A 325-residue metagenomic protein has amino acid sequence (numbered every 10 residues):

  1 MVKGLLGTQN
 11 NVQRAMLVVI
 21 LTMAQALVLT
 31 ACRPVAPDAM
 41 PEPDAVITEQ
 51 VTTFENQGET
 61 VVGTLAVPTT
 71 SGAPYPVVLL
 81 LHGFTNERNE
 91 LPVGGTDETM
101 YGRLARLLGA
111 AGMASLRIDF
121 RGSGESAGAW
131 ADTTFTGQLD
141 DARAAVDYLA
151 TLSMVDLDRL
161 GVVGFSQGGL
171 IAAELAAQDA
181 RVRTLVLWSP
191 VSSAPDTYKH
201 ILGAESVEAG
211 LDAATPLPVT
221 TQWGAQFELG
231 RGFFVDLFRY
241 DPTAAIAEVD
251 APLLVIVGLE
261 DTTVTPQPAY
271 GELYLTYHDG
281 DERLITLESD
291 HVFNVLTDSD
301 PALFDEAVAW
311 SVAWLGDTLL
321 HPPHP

Functional and structural regions predicted by a protein language model:
A39-A73: N-terminal cap/lid segment of alpha/beta-hydrolase-fold proteins
S71-A73, V78-L107: Short, surface-exposed "cap/lid" segments of acyl-processing enzymes
M100, D132-S153: Alpha/beta-hydrolase active-site loop
M100-E125: Conserved alpha/beta-hydrolase
Q178-L229: Hydrolase active-site cap/lid region
V249-D250, V255-G258: Short beta-strand/loop motif that positions the catalytic acidic residue of the alpha/beta-hydrolase fold
T262-Y270: Conserved alpha/beta-hydrolase "acid-adjacent" motif
D290-F304: Catalytic histidine-centered segment of alpha/beta-hydrolase-like enzymes
